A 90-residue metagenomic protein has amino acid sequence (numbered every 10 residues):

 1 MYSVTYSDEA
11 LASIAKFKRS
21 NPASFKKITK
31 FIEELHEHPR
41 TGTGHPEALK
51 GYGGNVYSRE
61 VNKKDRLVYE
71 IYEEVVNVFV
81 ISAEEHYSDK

Functional and structural regions predicted by a protein language model:
S3, L11-T29, R59-K90: Enriched for short, Lys/Arg-rich terminal
E33-R59: A short, surface-exposed loop/turn module that caps and links secondary-structure elements
